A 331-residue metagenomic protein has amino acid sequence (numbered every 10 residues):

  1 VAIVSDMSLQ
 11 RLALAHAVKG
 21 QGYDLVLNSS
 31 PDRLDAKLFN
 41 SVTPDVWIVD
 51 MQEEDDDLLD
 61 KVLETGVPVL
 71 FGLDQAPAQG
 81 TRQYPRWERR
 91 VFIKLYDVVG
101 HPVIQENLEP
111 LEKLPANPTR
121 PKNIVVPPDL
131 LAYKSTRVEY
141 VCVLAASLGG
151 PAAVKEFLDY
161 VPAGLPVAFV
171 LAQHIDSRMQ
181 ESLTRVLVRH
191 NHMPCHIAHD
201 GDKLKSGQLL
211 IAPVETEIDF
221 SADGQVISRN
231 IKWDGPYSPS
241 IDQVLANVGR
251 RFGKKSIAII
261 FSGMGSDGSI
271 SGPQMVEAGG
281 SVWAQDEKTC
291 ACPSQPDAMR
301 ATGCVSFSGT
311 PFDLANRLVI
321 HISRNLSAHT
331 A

Functional and structural regions predicted by a protein language model:
V1-A331: Conserved acid/base catalytic micro-environments in cytosolic active-site loops
